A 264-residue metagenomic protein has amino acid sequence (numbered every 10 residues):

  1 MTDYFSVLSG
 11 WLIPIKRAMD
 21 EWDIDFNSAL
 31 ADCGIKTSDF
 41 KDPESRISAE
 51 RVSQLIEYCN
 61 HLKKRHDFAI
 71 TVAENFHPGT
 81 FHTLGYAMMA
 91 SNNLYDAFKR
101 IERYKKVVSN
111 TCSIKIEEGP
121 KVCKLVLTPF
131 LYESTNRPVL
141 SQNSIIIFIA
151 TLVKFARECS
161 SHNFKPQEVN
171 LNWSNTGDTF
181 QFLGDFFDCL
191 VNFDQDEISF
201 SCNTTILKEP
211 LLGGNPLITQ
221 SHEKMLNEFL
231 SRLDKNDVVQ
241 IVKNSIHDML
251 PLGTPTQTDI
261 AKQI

Functional and structural regions predicted by a protein language model:
M1-V126: N-terminal low-complexity or simple alpha-helical regulatory segments that function as activation/interaction modules
T2-R17, Y132-S134, S141, I145 (+1 more regions): Surface-exposed, interaction-prone regions with an acidic/low-complexity signature
I13, Y95, Q142-A150, P216 (+3 more regions): Short, well-ordered alpha-helical segments
D25, S160-F164, L252: Surface-exposed helix-capping loop/turn segments at secondary-structure junctions
H82-T204: N-terminal regulatory/effector-sensing and dimerization cores that precede helix-turn-helix DNA-binding domains
D185-I264: Extended mid-to-C-terminal alpha-helical interaction segments
